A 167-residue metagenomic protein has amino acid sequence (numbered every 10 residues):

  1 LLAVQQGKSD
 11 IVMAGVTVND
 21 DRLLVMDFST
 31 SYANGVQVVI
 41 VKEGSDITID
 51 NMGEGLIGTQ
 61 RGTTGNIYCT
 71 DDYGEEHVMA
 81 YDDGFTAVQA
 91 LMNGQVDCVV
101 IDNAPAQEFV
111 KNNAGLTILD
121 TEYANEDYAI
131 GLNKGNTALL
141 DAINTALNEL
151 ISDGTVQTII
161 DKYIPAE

Functional and structural regions predicted by a protein language model:
L1-M52, T117-E122: Acidic, polar ligand-binding/catalytic clefts
V4-Q5, M52, L91-M92, I130 (+1 more regions): Hydrophobic residues within well-ordered alpha-helices
Q5-S9, D71, A87-Q89, P165: Mature soluble domains of exported/periplasmic/lumenal proteins and thiol-rich metal-chelating peptides
K8, L56, Q95, G154: Conserved functional loop/turn residues at catalytic and ligand-binding sites
G15-V25, T70, M92-N93, D97-A124: A ligand-binding cleft/hinge motif common to bilobed small-molecule-binding domains
V16, N34-Q89, C98, N103-Q107 (+2 more regions): Bilobed "Venus flytrap"/periplasmic-binding protein-like clamshell domains and structurally analogous long
A33-V41, N103, Q107-N148, I164-E167: Periplasmic-binding protein-like
T64-D82, A114-E122, A142-E167: Ligand-binding clefts/hinges and TM-proximal coupling segments of bilobed small-molecule sensing domains
